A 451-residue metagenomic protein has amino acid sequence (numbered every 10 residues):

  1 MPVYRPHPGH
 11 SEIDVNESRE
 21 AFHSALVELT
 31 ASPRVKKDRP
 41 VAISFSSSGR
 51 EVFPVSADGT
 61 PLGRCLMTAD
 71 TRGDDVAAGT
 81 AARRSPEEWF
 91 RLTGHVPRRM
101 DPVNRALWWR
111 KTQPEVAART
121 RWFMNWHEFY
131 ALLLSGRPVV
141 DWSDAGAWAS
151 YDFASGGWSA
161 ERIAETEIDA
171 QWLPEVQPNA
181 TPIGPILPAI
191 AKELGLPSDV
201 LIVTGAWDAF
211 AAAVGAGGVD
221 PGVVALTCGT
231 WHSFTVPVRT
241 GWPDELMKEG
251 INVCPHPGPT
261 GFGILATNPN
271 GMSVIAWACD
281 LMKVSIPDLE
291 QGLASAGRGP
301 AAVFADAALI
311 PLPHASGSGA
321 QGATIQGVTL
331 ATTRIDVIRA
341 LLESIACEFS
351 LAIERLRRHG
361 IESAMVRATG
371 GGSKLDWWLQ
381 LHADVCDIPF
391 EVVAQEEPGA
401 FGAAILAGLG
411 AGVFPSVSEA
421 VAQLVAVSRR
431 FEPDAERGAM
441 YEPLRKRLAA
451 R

Functional and structural regions predicted by a protein language model:
M1, P178, P433: Active-site donor-binding loop signature of nucleotide-sugar glycosyltransferases
M1-R64, R91, R119, A191-K192 (+2 more regions): N-terminal glycine/serine-rich phosphate-binding loop of ATP-dependent small-molecule kinases, especially carbohydrate
R5, G59-P61, R91, S143-A145 (+2 more regions): Short glycine-enriched loop/turn motifs at secondary-structure junctions
H7, S32-T68, V96-M100, A131-D152 (+2 more regions): Short beta-strand-loop/turn "lid" adjacent to the catalytic site in phosphate-handling enzymes
R34-K37, S46, A170, G218 (+1 more regions): Alpha-helix termination/capping residues and helix-transition junctions
D74, A78-R99, V103-V139, A149-A160 (+3 more regions): Active-site core segments that coordinate phosphate-bearing ligands/cofactors across diverse enzyme families
W172, P178, A209: Extracytoplasmic ligand-binding clamshell segments of periplasmic binding protein
